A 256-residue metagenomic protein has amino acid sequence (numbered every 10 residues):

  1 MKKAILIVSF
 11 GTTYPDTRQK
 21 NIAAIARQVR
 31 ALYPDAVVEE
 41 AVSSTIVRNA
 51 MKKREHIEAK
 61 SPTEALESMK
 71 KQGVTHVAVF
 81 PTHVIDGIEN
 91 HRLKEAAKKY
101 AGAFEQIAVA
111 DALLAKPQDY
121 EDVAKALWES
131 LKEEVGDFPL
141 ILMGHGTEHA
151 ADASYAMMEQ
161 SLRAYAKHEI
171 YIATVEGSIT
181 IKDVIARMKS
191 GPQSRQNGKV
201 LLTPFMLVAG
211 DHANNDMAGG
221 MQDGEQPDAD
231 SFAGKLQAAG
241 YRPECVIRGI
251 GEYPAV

Functional and structural regions predicted by a protein language model:
M1-V256: Active-site-proximal alpha-helix that buttresses catalytic centers in soluble enzyme cores
